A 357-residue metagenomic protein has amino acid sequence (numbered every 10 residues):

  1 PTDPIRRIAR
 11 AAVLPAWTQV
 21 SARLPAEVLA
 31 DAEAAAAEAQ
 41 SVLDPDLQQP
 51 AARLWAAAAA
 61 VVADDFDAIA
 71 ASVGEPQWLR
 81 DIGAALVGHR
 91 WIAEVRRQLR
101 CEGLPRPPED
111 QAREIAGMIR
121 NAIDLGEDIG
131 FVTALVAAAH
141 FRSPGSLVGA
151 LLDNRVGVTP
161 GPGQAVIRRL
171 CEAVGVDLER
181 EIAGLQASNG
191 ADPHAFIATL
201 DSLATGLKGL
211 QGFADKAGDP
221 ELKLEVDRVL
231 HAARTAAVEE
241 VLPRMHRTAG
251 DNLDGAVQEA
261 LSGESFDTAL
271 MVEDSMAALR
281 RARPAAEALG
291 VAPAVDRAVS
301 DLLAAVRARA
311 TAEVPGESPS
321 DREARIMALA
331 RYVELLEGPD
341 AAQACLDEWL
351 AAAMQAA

Functional and structural regions predicted by a protein language model:
P1-R309: Extended alpha-helical scaffold segments
L303-D347: Extended alpha-helical scaffolding segments
D347-A356: Eukaryote-biased recognition of C-terminal alpha-helical segments
